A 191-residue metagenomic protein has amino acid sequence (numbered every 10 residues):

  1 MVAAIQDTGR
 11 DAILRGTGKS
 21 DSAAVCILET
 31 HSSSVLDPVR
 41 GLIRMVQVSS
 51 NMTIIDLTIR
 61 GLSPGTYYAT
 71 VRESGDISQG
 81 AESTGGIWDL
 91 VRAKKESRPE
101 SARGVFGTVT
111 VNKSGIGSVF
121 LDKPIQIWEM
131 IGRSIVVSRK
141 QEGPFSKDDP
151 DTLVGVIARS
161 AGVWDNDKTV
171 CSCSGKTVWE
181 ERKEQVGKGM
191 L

Functional and structural regions predicted by a protein language model:
V2-L191: N-terminal leader/targeting pre-sequences
